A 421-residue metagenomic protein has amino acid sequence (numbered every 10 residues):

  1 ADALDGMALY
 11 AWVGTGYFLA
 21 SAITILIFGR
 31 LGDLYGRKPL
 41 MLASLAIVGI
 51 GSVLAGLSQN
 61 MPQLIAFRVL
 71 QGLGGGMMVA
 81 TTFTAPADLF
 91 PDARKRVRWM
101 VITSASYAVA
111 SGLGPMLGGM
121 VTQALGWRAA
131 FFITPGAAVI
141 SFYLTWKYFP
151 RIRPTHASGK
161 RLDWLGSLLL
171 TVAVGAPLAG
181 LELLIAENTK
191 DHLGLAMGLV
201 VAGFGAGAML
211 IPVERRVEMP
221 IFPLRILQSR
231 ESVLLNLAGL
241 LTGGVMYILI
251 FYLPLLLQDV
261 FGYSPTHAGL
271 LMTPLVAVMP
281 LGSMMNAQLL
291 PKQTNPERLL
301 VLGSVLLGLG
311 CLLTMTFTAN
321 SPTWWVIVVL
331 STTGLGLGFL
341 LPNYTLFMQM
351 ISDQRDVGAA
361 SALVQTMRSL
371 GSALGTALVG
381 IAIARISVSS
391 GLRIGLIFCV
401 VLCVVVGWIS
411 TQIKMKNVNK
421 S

Functional and structural regions predicted by a protein language model:
A1-Y148, M315, I381-R385, L396: Transmembrane-helix bundle of Major Facilitator Superfamily
A8-A11, T15-G16, A20-I23, R37 (+5 more regions): Short helix-kink/termination motifs in transmembrane helices of multi-pass secondary transporters
G14-G16, G51, L125, H192-L195 (+3 more regions): 12-transmembrane solute porter fold
M41, V48, L64, M100 (+5 more regions): Hydrophobic alpha-helix/TM-entry signal in multi-pass membrane transporters
A43, R96-S106, G159-L168, L227-Q228 (+1 more regions): Cytoplasmic-side transmembrane-helix entry/capping segments in multi-pass membrane proteins
F90, M100-S106, L165, A238 (+1 more regions): Hydrophobic alpha-helical segments of secondary membrane carriers
Q123-A238, S264, L270-L271, C399-V400: Hydrophobic transmembrane-helix bundles of small-molecule transporters
